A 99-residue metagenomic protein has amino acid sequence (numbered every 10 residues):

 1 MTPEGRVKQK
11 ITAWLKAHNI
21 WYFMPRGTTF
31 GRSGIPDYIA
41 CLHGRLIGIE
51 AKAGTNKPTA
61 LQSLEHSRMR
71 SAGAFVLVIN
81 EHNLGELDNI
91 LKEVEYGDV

Functional and structural regions predicted by a protein language model:
M1-V99: Catalytic phosphate/metal-binding cores of nucleic-acid and nucleotide-processing enzymes, i.e., regions that mediate
